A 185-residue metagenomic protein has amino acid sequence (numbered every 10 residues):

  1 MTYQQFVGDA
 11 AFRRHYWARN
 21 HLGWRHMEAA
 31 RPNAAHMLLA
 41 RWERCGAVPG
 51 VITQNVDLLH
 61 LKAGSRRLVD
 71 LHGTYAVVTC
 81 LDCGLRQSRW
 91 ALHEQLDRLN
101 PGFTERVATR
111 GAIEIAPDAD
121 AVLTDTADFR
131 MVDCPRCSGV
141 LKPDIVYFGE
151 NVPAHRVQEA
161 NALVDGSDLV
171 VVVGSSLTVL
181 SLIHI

Functional and structural regions predicted by a protein language model:
M1-H184: Conserved catalytic core of sirtuin-type NAD+-dependent deacylases
